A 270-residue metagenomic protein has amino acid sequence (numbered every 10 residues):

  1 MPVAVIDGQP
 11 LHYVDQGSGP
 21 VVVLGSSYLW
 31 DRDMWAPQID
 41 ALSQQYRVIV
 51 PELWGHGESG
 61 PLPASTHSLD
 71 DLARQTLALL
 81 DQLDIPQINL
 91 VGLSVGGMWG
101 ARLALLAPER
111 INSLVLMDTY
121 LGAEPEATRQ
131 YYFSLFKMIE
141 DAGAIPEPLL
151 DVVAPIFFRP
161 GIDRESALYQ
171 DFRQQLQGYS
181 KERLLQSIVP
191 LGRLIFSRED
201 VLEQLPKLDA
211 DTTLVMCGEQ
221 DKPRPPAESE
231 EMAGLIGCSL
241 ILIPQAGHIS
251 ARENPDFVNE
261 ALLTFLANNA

Functional and structural regions predicted by a protein language model:
Q9-S65: Conserved HGGG/HGGXW glycine-rich cap/lid loop of the alpha/beta-hydrolase fold
D40, I49-G92, E260: Active-site loop/oxyanion-hole signature of alpha/beta-hydrolase fold enzymes
G92, G96, G100: Gly/Ala-rich beta-loop-alpha elbow adjacent to hydrolase catalytic centers
L105, N112-A144: Flexible "cap/lid" loop of the alpha/beta hydrolase fold
P125-Q130, I145-K207: Conserved alpha/beta-hydrolase catalytic His-Asp/Glu region
L208-D209, V215-C217: Short beta-strand/loop motif that positions the catalytic acidic residue of the alpha/beta-hydrolase fold
K222-E228: Conserved alpha/beta-hydrolase "acid-adjacent" motif
G237-A270: Catalytic active-site module of serine/aspartate enzymes centered on a nucleophile-bearing elbow/loop
